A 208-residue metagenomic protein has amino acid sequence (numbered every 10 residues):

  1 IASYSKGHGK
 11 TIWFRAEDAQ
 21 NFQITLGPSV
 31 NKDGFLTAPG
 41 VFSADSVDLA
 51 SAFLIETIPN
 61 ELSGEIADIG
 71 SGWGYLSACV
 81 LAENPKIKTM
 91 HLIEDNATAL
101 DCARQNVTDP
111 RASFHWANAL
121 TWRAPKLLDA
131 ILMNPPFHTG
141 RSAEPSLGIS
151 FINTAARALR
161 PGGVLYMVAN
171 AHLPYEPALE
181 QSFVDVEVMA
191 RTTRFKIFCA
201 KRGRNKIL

Functional and structural regions predicted by a protein language model:
I1-V30, N170-L208: Class I S-adenosyl-L-methionine
Y4-L62: SAM-dependent Rossmann-like transferase core, predominantly class I methyltransferases with a strong bias toward
L49-M133: Conserved SAM/SAH cofactor-binding pocket of Class I
L92, M167, V188: Conserved SAM-binding loop
E94-N96, L147, N170-A171: Short beta->alpha hinge that forms the Motif I/post-I loop of the SAM-binding pocket
A130-S142: A short SAM/SAH-binding and catalytic strip from SAM-dependent methyltransferases
I149-P161: A short glycine-rich, Lys/Arg-flanked "PGG" loop and its adjoining helix->strand segment in the class I
G162-A169: Conserved beta-strand signature within the Rossmann-like core of class I S-adenosyl-L-methionine
